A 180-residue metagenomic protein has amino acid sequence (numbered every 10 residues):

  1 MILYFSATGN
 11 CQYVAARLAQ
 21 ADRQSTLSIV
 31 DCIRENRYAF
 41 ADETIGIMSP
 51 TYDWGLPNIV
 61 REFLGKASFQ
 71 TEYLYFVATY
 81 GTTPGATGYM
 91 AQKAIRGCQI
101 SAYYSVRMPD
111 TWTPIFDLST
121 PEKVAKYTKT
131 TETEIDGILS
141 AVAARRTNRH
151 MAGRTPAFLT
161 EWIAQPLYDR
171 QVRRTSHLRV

Functional and structural regions predicted by a protein language model:
M1-I2, S6-Y13, A19-S49, D53-Q171: FMN-binding flavodoxin-like domain, especially the glycine-rich phosphate-binding loop
R173-T175: Short gly/pro-enriched beta-turn/loop segments at secondary-structure junctions
H177-V180: Cysteine-centered iron-sulfur cluster-binding motifs in ferredoxin-type domains/subunits of redox enzymes
